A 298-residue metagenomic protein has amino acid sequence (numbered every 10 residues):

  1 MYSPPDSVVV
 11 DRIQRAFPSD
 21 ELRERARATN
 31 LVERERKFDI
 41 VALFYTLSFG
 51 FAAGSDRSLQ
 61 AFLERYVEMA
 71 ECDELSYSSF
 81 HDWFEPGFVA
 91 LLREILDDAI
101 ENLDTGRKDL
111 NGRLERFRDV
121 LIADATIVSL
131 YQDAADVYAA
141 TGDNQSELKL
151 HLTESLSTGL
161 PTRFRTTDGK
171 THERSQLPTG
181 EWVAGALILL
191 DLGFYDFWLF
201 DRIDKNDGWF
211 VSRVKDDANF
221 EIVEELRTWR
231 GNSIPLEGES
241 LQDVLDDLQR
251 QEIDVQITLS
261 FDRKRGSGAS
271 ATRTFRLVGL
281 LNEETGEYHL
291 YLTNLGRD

Functional and structural regions predicted by a protein language model:
M1-L59, R65, D73-E74, F84-G87 (+4 more regions): Single, function-defining residue in the core of a domain
A70: Adenosine ribonucleotide-centric catalytic and binding domains
